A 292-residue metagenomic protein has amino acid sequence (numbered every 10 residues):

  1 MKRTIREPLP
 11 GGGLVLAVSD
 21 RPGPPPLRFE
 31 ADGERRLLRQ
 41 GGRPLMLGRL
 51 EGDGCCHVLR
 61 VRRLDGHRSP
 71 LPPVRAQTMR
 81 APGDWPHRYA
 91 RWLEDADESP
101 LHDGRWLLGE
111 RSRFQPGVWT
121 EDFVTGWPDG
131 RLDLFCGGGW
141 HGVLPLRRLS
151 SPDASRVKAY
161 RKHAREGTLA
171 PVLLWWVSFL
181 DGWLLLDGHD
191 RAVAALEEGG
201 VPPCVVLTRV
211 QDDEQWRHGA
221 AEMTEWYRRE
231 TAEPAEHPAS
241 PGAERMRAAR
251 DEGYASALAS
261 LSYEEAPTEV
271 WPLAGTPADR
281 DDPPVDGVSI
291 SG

Functional and structural regions predicted by a protein language model:
M1-G13: Short, extreme N-terminal segment that most often corresponds to the first beta-strand
L9-G11, A17-L184, P203: Short alpha-helix boundary/capping and kink motifs at helix termini
D84, D187, A243-M246: General helical secondary-structure elements
V177-F179, V206-D213: Short beta-alpha junction loops
G182-E197: A sequence-level detector for short glycine-anchored, His/Arg-bearing signature motifs that mark catalytic or binding
G199-L207: A short beta-strand-loop micro-motif that forms or neighbors metal/cofactor- and ligand-binding patches at active-site
Q211-A278, S291-G292: Amphipathic, charge-rich alpha-helical segments that serve as recognition/docking helices
D281, D286-G287: C-terminal membrane-proximal segments flanking the terminal transmembrane helix
